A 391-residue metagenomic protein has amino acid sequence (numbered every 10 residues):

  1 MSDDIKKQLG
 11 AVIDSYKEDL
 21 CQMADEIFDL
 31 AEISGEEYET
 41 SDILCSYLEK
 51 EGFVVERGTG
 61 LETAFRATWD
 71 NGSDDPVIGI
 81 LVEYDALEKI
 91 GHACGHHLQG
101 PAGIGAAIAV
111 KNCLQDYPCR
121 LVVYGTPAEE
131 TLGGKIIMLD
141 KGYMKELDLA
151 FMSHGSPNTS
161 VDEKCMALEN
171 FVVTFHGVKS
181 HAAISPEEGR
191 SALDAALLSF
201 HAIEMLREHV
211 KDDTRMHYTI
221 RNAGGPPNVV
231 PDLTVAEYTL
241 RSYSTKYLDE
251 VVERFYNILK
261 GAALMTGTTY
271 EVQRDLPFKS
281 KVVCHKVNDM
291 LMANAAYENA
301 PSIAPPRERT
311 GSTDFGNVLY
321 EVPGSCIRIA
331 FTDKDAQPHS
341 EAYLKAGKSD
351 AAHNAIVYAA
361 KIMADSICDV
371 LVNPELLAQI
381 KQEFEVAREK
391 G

Functional and structural regions predicted by a protein language model:
D3-R120: Acidic/His- and Gly-rich active-site-bordering loop/insert found across diverse amide/peptide-bond hydrolases
D4, L197-G391: Metal-dependent amide/peptide-bond hydrolase catalytic core, centered on the "pita-bread" metallohydrolase fold
K6, G10, L30, S34 (+5 more regions): Active-site oxyanion-binding pockets that recognize sulfate/phosphate
E56-T59, V123-G125, F151-S153, I327-I329: General beta-strand structural signal in soluble alpha/beta enzymes
F65-W69, D85-A93, H97-L98, G103-I104 (+4 more regions): Histidine/acidic-residue-rich, glycine-tolerant segments that coordinate divalent metal ions
G79-L81, H176, C326-T332: Non-cysteine beta-strand/loop elements that form the S-adenosyl-L-methionine
